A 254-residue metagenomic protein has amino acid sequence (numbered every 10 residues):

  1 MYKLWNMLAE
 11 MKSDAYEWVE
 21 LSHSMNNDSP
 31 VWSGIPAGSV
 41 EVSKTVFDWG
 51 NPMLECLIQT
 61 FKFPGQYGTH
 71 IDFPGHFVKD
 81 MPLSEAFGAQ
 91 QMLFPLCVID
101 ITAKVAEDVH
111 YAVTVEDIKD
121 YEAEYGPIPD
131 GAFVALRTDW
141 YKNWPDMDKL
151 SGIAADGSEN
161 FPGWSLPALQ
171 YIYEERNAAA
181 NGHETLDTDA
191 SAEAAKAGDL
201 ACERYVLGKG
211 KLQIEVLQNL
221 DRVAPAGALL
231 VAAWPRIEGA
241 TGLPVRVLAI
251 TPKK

Functional and structural regions predicted by a protein language model:
M1-K254: Active-/binding-site microenvironments in catalytic and ligand-binding cores
